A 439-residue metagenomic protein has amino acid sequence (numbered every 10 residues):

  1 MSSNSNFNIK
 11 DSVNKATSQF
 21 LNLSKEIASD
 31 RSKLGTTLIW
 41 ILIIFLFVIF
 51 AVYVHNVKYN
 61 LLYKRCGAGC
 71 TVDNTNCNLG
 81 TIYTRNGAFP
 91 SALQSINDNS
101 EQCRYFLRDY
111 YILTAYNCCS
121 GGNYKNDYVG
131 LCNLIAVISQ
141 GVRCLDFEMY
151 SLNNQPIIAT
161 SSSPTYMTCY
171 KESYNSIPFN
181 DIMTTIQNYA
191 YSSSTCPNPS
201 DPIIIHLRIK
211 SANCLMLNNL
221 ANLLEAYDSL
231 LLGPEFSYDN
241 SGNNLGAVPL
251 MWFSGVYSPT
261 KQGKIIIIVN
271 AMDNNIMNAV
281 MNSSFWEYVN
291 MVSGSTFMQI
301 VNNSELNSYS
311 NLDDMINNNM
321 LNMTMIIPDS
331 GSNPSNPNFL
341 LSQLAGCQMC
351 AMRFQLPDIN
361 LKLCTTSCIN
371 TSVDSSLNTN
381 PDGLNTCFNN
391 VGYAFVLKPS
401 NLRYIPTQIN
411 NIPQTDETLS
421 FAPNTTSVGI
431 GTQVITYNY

Functional and structural regions predicted by a protein language model:
N4-C144, Y150-L230, P234-Y439: Long, acidic (Asp/Glu-rich), low-complexity accessory segments flanking structured domains
